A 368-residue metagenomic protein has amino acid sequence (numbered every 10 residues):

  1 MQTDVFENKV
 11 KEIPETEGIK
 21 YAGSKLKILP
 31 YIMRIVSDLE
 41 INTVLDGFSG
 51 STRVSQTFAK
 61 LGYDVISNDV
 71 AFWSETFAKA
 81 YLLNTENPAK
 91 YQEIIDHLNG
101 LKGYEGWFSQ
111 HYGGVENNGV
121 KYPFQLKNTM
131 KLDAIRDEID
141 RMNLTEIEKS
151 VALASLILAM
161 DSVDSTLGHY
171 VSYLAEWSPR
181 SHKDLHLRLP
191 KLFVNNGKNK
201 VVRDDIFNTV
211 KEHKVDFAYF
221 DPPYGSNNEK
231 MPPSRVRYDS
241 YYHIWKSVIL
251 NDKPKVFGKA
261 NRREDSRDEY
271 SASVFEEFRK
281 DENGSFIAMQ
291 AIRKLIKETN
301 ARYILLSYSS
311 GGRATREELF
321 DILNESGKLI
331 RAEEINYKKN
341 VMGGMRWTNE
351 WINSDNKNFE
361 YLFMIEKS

Functional and structural regions predicted by a protein language model:
M1-F48, R53-K60, N84: S-adenosyl-L-methionine
I32, V44-F58, S67-F72, H213-R235 (+1 more regions): Conserved proline-anchored active-site loop of SAM-dependent methyltransferases that bridges a beta-strand
D64, A71, E75-F193, K230-G284 (+1 more regions): Class I S-adenosyl-L-methionine-dependent methyltransferase module
R203-N208: Conserved SAM/SAH-binding loop
R267-G327: Conserved Class I SAM-dependent methyltransferase catalytic core
E317, K328-S368: Class I S-adenosyl-L-methionine
